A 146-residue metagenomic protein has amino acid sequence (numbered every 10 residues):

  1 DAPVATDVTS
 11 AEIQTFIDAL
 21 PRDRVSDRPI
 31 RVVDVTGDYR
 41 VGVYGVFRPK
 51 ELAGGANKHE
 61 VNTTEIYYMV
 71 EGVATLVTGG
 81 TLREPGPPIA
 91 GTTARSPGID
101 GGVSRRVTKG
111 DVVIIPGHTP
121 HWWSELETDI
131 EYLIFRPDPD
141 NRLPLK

Functional and structural regions predicted by a protein language model:
D1-V61: A short, N-terminal "cap"/entry segment at the start of jelly-roll beta-barrel domains of the cupin/DSBH fold
D34-G37, H59-N62, Y67-Y68, G98-I99 (+2 more regions): Extracellular/periplasmic catalytic domains that process cell-envelope and extracellular macromolecules
L52-A53, A74-T75, R83: Primarily extracytoplasmic ectodomains and periplasmic/lumenal surface modules that are beta-strand-rich
V61-L76, G80, P88-G98: Short, conserved beta-strand element in jelly-roll/cupin
L76, I115, H121-L126: Short beta-strand His + acidic residue motifs that chelate non-heme Fe in jelly-roll/DSBH and cupin folds
G79-T81, E125-L126, F135: Surface loops and adjacent helix of pleckstrin homology
R83-G117: Short acidic-glycine-tyrosine-enriched beta hairpin
T128-P144: A short hydrophobic beta-strand segment most commonly corresponding to one strand of the jelly-roll/cupin
